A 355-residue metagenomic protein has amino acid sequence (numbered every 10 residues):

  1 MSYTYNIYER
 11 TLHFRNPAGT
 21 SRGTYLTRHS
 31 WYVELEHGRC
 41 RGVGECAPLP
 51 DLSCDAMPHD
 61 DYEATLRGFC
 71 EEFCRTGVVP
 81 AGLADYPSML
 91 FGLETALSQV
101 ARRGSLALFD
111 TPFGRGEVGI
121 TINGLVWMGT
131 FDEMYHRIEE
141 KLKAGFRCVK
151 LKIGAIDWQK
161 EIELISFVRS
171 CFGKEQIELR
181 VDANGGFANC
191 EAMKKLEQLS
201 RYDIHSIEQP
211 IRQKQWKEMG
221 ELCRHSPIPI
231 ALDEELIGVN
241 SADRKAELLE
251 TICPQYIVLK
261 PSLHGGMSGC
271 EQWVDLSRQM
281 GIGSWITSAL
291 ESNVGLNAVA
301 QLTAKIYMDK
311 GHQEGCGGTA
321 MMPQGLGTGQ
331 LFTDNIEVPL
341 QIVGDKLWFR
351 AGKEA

Functional and structural regions predicted by a protein language model:
M1-L179, N184-G186, C190-M193, E197-S200 (+1 more regions): N-terminal capping/lid subdomain adjacent to the active-site entrance of alpha/beta enzymes
R10-H13, M128, L236, L290 (+1 more regions): Short, solvent-exposed coil/turn elements at secondary-structure transition points
C40, C70, G77-V79, Q255 (+2 more regions): A short pocket-lining beta-strand/turn micro-motif at the edge of beta-sheets
C46, Q209, L326: Active-site donor-binding loop signature of nucleotide-sugar glycosyltransferases
V100-A101, T303-I306: Generic structural signal for hydrophobic core residues of well-folded globular domains
I156-N297, Q301-T303, Q313, L331-D345: Catalytic core of soluble alpha/beta enzymes
Y307-T328: Short helix/strand-capping turn motifs
